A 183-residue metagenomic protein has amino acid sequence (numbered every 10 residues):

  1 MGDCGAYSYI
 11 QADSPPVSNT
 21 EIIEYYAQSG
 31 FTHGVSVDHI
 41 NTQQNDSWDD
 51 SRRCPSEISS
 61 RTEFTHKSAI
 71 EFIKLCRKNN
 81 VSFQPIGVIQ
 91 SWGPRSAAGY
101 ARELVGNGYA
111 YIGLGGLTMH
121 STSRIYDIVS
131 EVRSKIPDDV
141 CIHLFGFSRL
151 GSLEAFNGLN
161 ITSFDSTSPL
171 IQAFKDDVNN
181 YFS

Functional and structural regions predicted by a protein language model:
M1-R77: Non-catalytic, usually N-terminal nucleic-acid engagement modules in DNA/RNA processing proteins
N79-S183: Glycine-rich phosphate/ribose-binding loops and adjacent secondary-structure elements that form binding surfaces
